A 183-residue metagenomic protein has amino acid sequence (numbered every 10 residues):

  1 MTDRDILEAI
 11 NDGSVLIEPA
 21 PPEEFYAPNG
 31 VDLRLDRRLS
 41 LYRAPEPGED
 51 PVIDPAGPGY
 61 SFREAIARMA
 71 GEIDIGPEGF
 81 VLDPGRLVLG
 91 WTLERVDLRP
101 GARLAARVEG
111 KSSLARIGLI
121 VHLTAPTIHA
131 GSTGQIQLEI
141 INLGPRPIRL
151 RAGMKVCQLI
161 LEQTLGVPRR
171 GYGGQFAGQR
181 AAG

Functional and structural regions predicted by a protein language model:
M1-G183: DUTPase catalytic domain/fold
